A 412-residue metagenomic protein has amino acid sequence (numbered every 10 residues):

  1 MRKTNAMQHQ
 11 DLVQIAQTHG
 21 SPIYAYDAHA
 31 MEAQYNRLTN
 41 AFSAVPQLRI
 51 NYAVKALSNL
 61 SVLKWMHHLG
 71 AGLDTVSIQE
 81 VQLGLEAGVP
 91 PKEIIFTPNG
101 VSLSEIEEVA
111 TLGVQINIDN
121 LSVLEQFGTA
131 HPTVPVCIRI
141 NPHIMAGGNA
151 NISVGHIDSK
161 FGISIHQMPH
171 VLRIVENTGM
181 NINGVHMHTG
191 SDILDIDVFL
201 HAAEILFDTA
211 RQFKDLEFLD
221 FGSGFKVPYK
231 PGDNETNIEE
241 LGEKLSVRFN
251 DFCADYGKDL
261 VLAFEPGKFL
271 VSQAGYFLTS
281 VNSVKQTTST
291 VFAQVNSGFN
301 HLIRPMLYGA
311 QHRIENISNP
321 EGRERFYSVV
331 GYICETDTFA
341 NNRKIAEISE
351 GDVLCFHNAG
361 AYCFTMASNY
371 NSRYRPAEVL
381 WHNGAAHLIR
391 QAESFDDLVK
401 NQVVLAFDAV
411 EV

Functional and structural regions predicted by a protein language model:
M1-Q115, L121-V134, D158, R173-N181 (+3 more regions): A charged N-terminal "starter" segment
H9, D259-V412: Charged (often Lys/Glu-rich) extended helix/loop segments that serve as interaction or gating elements
D11, D27-A30, Q34, L38 (+19 more regions): General structural feature for long, well-ordered alpha-helical segments within catalytic domains of soluble enzymes
M31, K55, S77, V109 (+6 more regions): Conserved, mostly hydrophobic/aromatic
V54-S58, Q79-E80, G100-S102, N120-S122 (+6 more regions): Active-site-proximal loop/turn and secondary-structure-junction residues that shape catalytic pockets, frequently
G72, I95, Q115-N117, C137-R139 (+8 more regions): Structured core elements
T133-M145: Glycine-rich, aromatic-flanked loop segments that form ligand/cofactor-binding clefts across common enzyme folds
P142-S283, A340, I345, N371 (+1 more regions): Active-site loop/helix belt of alpha/beta enzymes
